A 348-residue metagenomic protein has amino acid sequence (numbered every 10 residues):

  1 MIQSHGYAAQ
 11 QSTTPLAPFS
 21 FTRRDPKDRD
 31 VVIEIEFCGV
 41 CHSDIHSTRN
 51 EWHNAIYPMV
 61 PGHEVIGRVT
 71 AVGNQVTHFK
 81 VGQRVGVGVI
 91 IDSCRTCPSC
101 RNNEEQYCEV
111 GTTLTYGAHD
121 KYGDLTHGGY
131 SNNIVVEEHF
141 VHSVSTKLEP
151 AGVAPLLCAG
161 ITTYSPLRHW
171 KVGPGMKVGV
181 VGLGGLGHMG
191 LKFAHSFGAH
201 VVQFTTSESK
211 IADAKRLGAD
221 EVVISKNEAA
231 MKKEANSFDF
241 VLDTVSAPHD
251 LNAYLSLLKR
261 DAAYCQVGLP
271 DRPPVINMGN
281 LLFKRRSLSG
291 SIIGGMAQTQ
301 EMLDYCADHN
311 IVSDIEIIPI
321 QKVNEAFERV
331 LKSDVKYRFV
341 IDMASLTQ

Functional and structural regions predicted by a protein language model:
M1-S4, M296-Q348: C-terminal hydrophobic helical "lid"/dimerization subdomain of Rossmann-like NAD(P)H-dependent oxidoreductases
T22-C38, E51-R101, Q106, S145-L148: Glycine-rich beta-strand-centered segment in the early N-terminal region that forms part of a ligand/cofactor-binding
T70, V202, C265: Conserved beta-strand positions in the Rossmann-like core of class I SAM-dependent methyltransferases
C94-V181: NAD(P)H dinucleotide-binding glycine-rich loop of Rossmann-like/cofactor-binding domains, especially the beta1-alpha1
A159, G182-L186, L269: Glycine-rich Rossmann-fold phosphate-binding loop(s) that bind the pyrophosphate of adenine dinucleotide cofactors
P174-L183, F193-A253: Adenosine-nucleotide cofactor-binding segment
L258-K259: Helix-to-beta-strand junctions that scaffold the AdoMet/dcAdoMet cofactor pocket in Class I SAM-dependent enzymes
A263-C265, I276-E316: Rossmann-fold dehydrogenase core element
